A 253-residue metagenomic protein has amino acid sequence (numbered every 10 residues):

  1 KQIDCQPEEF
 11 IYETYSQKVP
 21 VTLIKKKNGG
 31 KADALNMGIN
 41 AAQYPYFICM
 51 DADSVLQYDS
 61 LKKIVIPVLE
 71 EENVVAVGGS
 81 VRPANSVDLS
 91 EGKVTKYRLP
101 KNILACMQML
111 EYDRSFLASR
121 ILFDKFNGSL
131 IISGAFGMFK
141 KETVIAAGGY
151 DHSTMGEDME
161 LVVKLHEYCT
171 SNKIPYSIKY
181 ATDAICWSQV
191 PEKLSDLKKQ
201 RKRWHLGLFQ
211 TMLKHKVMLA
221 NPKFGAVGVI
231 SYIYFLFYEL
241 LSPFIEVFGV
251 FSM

Functional and structural regions predicted by a protein language model:
K1-C5: A conserved acidic beta->alpha catalytic loop
E8-V19, K27-A34, Y58-T154, K202-H205 (+2 more regions): Long helical/loop segments within the catalytic core of UDP-sugar-dependent glycosyltransferases, especially the large
F47: Short aromatic/hydrophobic "clamp" motif used to bind/position activated sugar donors
M50-A52: Catalytic metal- and UDP-sugar-binding loop of GT-A-like glycosyltransferases, i.e., residues flanking the conserved
F126-N127, P191-M253: Basic/Trp-rich segment in TM-proximal cytosolic loops or flexible interdomain/linker regions
T143-G148, T154-Y180: A short, conserved alpha-helix in the catalytic core of glycosyltransferases
Y176-D196: Active-site donor/metal-binding and catalytic loop motifs of nucleotide-sugar-dependent glycosylation enzymes
